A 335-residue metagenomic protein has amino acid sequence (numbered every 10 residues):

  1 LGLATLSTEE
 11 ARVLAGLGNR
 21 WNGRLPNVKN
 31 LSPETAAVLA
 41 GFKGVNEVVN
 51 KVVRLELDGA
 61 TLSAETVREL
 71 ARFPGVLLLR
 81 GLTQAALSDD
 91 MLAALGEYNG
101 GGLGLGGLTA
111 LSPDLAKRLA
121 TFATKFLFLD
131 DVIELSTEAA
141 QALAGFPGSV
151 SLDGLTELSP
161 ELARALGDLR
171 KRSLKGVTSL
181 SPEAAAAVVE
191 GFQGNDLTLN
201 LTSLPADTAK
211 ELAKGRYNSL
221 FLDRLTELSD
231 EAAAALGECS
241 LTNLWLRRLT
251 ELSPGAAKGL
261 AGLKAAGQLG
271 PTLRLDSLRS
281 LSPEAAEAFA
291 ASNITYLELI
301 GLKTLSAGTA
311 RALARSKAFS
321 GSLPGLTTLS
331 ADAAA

Functional and structural regions predicted by a protein language model:
L1-T8, G16-P33, G41-S63, R72-D89 (+10 more regions): Concave beta-strand-loop units of leucine-rich repeat
T35, T66, M91, A139 (+6 more regions): Conserved beta/loop motifs at nucleotide-recognition and modification sites
S330-A335: Short, intrinsically disordered, charge-balanced linker/junction segments flanking boundaries in proteins
